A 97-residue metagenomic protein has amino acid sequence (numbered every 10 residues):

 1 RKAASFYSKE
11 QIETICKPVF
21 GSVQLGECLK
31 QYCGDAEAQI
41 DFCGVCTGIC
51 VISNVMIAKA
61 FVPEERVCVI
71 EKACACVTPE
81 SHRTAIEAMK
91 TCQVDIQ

Functional and structural regions predicted by a protein language model:
R1-Q97: Active-site-adjacent betaalpha module
